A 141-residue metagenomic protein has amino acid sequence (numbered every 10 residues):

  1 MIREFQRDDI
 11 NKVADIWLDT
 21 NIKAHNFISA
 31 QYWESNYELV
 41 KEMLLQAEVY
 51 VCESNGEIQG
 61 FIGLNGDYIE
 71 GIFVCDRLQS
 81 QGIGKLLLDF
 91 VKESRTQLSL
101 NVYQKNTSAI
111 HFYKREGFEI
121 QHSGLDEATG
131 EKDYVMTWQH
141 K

Functional and structural regions predicted by a protein language model:
M1-D15: A short beta-loop-alpha structural element at the N-terminal edge of CoA-dependent acyl/N-acetyltransferase catalytic
A14-K41: Conserved GNAT-fold acetyl-CoA-binding loop/helix
L39-V51, Y68: A short helix-loop-beta-strand connector motif used in the catalytic cores of GNAT acetyltransferases and, in some
E48-G60: Conserved beta-hairpin
I69-Q79, V102-Y103: A short, internal acetyl-CoA/4′-phosphopantetheine-binding micro-motif in the GNAT/acyltransferase core
S80-E93, H111, R115: Conserved acetyl-CoA-binding loop-helix of GNAT-fold acetyltransferases
E93-K105: Conserved GNAT acetyl-CoA-binding A-motif
K114-S123: Conserved acetyl-CoA-binding loop of GNAT-fold acetyltransferases
